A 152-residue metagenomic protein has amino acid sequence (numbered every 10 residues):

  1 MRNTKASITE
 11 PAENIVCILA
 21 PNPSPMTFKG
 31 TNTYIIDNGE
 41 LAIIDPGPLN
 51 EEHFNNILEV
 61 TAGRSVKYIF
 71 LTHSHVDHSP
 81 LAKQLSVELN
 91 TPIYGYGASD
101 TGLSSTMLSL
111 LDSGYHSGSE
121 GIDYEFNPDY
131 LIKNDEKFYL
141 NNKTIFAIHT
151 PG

Functional and structural regions predicted by a protein language model:
M1, I18-L19, P25, G121-L131: Short gly/ser/thr-rich secondary-structure transition/capping motifs
A6-R64: Conserved beta-strand hairpin/beta-sheet module of binuclear metal-dependent hydrolase folds, prominently
N14, G30, G47, P80-L81 (+2 more regions): Glycine-centered flexibility sites
N14, I36, H73, I132 (+1 more regions): Divalent metal-coordination and catalytic microenvironments
L19-P21, G97, P151: Residues at the C-termini of beta-strands that transition into short coil/loop
P48-T144: Active-site HxH/HxHxD metal-binding segment of metal-dependent hydrolases
F146-G152: Active-site glycine- and acidic-residue-rich loops that bind and position anionic ligands or nucleotide-like cofactors
